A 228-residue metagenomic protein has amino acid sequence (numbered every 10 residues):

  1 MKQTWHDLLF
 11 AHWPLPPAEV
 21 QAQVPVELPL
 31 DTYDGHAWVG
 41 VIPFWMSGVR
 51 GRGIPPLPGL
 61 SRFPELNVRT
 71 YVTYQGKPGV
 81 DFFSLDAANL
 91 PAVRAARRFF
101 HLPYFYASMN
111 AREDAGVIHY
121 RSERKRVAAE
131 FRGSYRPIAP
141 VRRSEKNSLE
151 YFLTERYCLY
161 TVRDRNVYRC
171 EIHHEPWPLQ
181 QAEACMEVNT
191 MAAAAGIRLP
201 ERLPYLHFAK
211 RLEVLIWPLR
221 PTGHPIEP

Functional and structural regions predicted by a protein language model:
M1-R52, T190-A192, I197-R202, L206-P228: Hydrophobic, proline/glycine-rich low-complexity stretches
Y33-V39, M46-A88: A glycine-rich, hydrophobic loop/mini-helix early in the fold
N67-P228: Internal, well-folded beta-alpha domain core
